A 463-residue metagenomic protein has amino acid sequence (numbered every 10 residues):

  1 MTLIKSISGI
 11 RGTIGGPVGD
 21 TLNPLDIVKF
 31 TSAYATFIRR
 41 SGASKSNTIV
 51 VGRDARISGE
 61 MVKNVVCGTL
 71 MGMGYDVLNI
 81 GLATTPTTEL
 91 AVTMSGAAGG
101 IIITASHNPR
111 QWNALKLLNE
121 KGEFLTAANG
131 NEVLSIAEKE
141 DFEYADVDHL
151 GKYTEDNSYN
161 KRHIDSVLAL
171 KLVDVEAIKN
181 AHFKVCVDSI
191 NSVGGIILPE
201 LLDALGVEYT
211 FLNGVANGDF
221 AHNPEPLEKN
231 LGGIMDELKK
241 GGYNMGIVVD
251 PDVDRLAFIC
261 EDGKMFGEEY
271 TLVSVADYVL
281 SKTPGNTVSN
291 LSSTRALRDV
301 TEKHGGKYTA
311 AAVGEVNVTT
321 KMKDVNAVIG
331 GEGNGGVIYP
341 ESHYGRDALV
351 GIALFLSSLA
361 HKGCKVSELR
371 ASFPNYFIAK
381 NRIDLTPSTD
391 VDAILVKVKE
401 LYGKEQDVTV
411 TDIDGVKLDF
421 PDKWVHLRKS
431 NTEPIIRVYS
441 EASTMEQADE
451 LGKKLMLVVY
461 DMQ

Functional and structural regions predicted by a protein language model:
M1-G68, G72-M73, K152-V185: An N-terminal, well-structured beta->alpha segment
T13, N113-L238: Gly/Ser/Thr-enriched, mixed-charge loops and adjacent short helices that form phosphate/oxyanion-binding elements
T36, T48-W112, E200-I259: N-terminal small/polar loop signature for handling phosphorylated ligands or for N-terminal nucleophile
G52-R53, V187-S189, C260, E341 (+1 more regions): Short glycine-centered, acidic/aromatic-flanked micro-motifs in structured strand/loop junctions that mark active-site
M71, N131-D165, C260-G333, V337-I338: Proline/glycine-rich low-complexity loops and linkers
A97-W112, L238-C260, M265, Y308-A310 (+1 more regions): Glycine-rich phosphate-binding loop
T283-Q463: Phosphate-binding and adjacent anionic-ligand microenvironments
